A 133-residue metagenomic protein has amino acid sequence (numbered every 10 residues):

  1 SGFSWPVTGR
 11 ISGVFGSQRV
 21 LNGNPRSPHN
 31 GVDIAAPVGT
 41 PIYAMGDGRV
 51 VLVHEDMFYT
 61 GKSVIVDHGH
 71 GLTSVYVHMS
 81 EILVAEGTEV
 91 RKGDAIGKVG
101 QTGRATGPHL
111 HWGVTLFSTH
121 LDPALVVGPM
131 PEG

Functional and structural regions predicted by a protein language model:
S4-G133: Catalytic cores of peptidoglycan-degrading enzymes
